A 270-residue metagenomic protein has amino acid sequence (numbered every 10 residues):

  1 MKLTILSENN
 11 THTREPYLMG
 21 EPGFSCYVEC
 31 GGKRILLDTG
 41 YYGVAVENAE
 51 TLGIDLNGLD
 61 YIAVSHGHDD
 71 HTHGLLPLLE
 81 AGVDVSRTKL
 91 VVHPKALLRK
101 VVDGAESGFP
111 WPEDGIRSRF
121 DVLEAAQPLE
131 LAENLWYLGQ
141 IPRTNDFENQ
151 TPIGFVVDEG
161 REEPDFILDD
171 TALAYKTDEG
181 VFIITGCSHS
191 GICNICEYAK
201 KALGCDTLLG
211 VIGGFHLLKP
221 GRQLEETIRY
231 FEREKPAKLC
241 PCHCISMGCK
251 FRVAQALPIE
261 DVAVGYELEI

Functional and structural regions predicted by a protein language model:
K2-L52, F166-T185: Conserved beta-strand hairpin/beta-sheet module of binuclear metal-dependent hydrolase folds, prominently
T4, V91, D121-A126, W136-L138 (+1 more regions): General small-molecule cofactor/ligand-binding pocket signal
K33-I35, D60-Y61, T88, V181-F182 (+1 more regions): Short active-site oxyanion
I35-L37, V92, A132-Q140, F182-T185: Short hydrophobic-aromatic micro-motifs
V44-H93, L203-G210, A237: Active-site metal-binding motif and surrounding structural segment of the metallo-beta-lactamase
G67-G74, F166-A172, K176-I183, C187-A263: Cap/insert and terminal regions of metallo-dependent hydrolase folds
P94-S118: Active-site neighborhood of divalent metal-dependent phosphoester bond hydrolases
G104-E106, Q127-E179: Active-site-proximal loop/helix segment associated with metal-binding centers of metalloenzymes
